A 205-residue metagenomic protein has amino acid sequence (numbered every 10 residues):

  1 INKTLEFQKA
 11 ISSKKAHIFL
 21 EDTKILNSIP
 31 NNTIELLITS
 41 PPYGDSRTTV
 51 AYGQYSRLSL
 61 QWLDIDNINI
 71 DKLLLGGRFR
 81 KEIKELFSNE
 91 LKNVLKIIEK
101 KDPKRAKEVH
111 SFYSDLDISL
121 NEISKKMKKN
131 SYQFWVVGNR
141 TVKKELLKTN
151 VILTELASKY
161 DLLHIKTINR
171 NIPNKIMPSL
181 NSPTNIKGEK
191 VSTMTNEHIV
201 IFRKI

Functional and structural regions predicted by a protein language model:
I1-T39, G44-Y52: SAM-dependent nucleic-acid methyltransferase catalytic core
N2-K15, S119-S131, Y160-D161, K204: A structural motif corresponding to the C-terminal end of an alpha-helix and its immediate exit/capping segment
I25, I29-N31, L36-P42, K143-T195: Extended hydrophobic/aromatic segments used for targeting, binding, or gating
Y43-E122: SAM-dependent methyltransferase catalytic-core segment centered on the flexible catalytic loop and adjoining short
K100-S114, N139-K148, K187-K190: Short, contiguous acidic/charged loop-to-helix segments that flank catalytic cores in large enzymes
S114-L147: Conserved, well-ordered alpha-helix/loop/beta-strand core segments that scaffold catalytic motifs
E122, K126-S131, T184-I205: Core SAM-dependent methyltransferase catalytic element
W135-T141, I168-N171, K204: Active-site proximal loops enriched in glycine and acidic residues that flank catalytic Cys/His/Asp and coordinate
